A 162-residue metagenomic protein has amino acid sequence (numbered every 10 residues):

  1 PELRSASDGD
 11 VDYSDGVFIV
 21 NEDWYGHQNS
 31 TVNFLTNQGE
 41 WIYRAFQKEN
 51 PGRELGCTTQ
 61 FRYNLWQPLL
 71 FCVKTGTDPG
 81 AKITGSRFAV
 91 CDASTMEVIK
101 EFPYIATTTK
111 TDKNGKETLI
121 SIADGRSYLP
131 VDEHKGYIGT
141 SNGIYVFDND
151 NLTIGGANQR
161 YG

Functional and structural regions predicted by a protein language model:
P1-A93, E97: Acidic/polar, low-complexity intrinsically disordered N-terminal segments immediately downstream of a Sec signal
R4-A6, R53-Y63, T107-E133, R160-G162: Repeated scaffold domains used in trafficking and secretory/extracellular systems, primarily beta-propellers
N21, G125, T140: Short beta-strand/turn micro-motifs composed of small residues that flank or help shape donor/cofactor-binding pockets
W41-G52, V98-A106, I154-G162: Beta-propeller fold detector
V73-S127: Surface-exposed, polar helix/loop patches in the mature regions of secreted/periplasmic/lumenal proteins that form
K135-G162: Intrinsically disordered, low-complexity linker/loop segments enriched in Gly/Pro and charged/polar residues
